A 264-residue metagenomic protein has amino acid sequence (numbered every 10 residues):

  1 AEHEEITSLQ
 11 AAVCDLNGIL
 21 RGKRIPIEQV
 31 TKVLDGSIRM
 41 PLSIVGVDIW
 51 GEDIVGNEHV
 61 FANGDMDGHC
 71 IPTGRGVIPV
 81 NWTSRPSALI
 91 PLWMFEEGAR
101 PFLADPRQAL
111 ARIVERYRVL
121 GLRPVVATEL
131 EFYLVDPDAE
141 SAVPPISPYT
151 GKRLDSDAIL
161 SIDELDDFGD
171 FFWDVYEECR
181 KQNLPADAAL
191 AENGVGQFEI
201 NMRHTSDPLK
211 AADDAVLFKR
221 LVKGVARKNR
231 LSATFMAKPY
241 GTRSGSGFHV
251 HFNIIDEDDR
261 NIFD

Functional and structural regions predicted by a protein language model:
A1-A186, K210, D214: ATP/Mg2+-dependent ligation/transfer catalytic cores
V13-D15, M94-E96, L134-D136, L190 (+3 more regions): Short, structured patches in soluble enzyme cores that scaffold and shape functional sites
L16, G194, G241: Positions that flank functional sites
R85-S87, A127, N193-V195, G245-H249: Short, solvent-exposed loop/turn segments at the edges of secondary structure
T128-E131, A188-A191, S232-Y240: A short glycine-rich, hydrophobically flanked beta-strand micro-motif that places a catalytic Asp/Glu for divalent metal
L130, G151-K152, E192-I200: Short, conserved phosphate-binding/catalytic loop or strand-edge motifs used in phosphoryl-/nucleotidyl-transfer
A139-S141, A191, V225: Residue-level detector of solvent-exposed, low-hydrophobicity positions
Q197, M202, P208-D264: Acidic, glycine-rich loop-and-beta core segments that form the ion-binding/anion-interacting portion of active sites
